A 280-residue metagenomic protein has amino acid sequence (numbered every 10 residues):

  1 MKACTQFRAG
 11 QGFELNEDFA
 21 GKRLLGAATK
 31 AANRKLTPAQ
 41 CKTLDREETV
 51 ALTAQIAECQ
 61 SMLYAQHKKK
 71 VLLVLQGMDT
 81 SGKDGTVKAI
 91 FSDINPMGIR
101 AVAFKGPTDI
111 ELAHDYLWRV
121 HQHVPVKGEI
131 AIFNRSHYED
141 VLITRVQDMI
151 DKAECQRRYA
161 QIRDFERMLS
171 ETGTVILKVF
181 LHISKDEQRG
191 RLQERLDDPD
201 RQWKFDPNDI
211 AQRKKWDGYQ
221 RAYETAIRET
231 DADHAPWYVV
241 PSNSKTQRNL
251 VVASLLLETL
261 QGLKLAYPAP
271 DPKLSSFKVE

Functional and structural regions predicted by a protein language model:
M1-T53: Charged, amphipathic alpha-helical linker segments immediately N-terminal to NTP-binding catalytic cores
L36-E48, M97-Y159: Conserved nucleotide-sensing/catalytic segment adjacent to the nucleotide-binding pocket in NTP-handling enzymes
Q55-Y64: Pre-Walker A adenine-sensing motif
V74-F91: Glycine-rich phosphate-binding P-loop
K83, I110-A113, E139-R145, K185-L192 (+2 more regions): Switch/connector loops and helix/strand junctions flanking conserved nucleotide-binding motifs in nucleotide-processing
S92-A101, K264: Post-Walker A helix-loop "phosphate-sensing" segment adjacent to the P-loop in P-loop NTPases
I143-Q161, L169-R221, P268-S275: A glycine- and Lys/Arg-enriched "phosphate-lid" helix/loop adjacent to the NTP-binding pocket of small-molecule kinases
R221-E280: NTP-dependent small-molecule kinase module
